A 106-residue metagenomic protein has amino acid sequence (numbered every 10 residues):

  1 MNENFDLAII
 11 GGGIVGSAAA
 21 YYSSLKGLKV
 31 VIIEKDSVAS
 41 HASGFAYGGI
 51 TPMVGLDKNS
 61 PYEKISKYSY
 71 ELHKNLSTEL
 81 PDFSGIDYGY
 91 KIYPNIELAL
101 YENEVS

Functional and structural regions predicted by a protein language model:
M1-N2, S43, Y88-Y90: Solvent-exposed alpha-helices and their adjacent loops that cap or buttress functional pockets in soluble metabolic
E3-I32: N-terminal Rossmann-like FAD-binding beta1-loop-alpha1 element of flavoenzymes
I9, F45, Y68: Conserved active-site and cofactor/substrate-binding residues in soluble primary-metabolism enzymes
S17, S40, V105: Loop/helix-junction capping segments adjacent to catalytic residues or to phosphate/diphosphate-binding pockets
A19, A42, Y62: Short glycine-/acidic-enriched loop or helix-start segments at secondary-structure transitions that form or flank
S24-A46: Glycine-rich FAD pyrophosphate-binding loop
G48-S106: Dinucleotide-binding Rossmann-like beta1-alpha1 core, especially the glycine-rich loop that anchors the ADP
